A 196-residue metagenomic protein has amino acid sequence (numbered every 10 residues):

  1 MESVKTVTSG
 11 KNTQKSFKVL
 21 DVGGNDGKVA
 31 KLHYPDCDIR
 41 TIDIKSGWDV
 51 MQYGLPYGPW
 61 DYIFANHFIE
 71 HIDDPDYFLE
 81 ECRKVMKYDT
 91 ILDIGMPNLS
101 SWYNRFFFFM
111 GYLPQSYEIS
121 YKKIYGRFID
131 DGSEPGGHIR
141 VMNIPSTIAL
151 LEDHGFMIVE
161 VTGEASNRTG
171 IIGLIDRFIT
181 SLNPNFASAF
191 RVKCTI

Functional and structural regions predicted by a protein language model:
E2-F107, N143-I148, A189-I196: Conserved SAM-binding loop
K28, D73-K87, I91-T195: S-adenosyl-L-methionine-dependent methyltransferase catalytic module, highlighting the catalytic core
